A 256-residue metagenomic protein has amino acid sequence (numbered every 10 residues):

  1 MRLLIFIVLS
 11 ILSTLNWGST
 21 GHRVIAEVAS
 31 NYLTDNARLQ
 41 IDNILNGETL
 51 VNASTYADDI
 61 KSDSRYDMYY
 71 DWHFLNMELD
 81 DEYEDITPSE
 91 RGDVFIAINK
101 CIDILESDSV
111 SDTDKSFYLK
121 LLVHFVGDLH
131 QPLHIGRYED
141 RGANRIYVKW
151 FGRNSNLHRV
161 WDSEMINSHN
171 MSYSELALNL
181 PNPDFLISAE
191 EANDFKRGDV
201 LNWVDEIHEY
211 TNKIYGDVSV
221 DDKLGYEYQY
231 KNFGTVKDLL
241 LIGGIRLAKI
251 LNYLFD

Functional and structural regions predicted by a protein language model:
L3-L12: Sec-dependent N-terminal signal peptides
N16-V123, P132, R137-D256: N-terminal, motif-rich segments that launch catalysis or mediate targeting to/interaction with membranes, typified by
